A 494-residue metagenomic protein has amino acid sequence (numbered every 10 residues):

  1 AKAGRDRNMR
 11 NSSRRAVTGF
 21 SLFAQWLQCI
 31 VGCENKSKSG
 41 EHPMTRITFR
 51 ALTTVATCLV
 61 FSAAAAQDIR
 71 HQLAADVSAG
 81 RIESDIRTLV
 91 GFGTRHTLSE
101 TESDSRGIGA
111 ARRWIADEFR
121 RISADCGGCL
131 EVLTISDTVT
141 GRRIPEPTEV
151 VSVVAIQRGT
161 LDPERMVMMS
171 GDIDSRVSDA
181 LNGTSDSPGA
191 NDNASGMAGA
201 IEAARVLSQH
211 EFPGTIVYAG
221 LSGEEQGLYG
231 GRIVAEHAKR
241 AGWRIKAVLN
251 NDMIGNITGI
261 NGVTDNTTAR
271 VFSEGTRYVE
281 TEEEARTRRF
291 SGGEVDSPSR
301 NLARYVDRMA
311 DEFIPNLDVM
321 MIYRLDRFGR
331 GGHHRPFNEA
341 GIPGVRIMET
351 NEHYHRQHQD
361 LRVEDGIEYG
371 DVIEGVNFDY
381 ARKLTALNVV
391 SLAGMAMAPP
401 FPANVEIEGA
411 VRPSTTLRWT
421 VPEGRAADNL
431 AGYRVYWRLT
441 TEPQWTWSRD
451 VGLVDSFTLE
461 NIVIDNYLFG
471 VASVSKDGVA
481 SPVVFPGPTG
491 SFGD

Functional and structural regions predicted by a protein language model:
A1-A3: Residue-level detector of structural "landmarks"
L73, R81-R158: A non-catalytic alpha/beta surface segment that caps or lines the substrate-entry region of metallo-dependent hydrolase
V90, I254-E274, M321-M397: Active-site-adjacent mobile loop/cap segments within catalytic or ligand-binding domains
A155, M169, D174-S175, A180-L228 (+1 more regions): Alpha-helical metal-binding/catalytic segments enriched in His/Glu/Asp
L221-R335, A340, G344: Metal-dependent peptidase/peptidase-like ectodomains
P413-D428: Conserved aromatic anchor
L459-V479: Beta-strand-rich modules
K476-D494: Extracellular fibronectin type III
